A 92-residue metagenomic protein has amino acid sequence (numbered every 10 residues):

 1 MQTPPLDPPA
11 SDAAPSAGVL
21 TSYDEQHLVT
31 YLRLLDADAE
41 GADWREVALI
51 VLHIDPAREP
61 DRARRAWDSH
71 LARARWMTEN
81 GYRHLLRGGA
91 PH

Functional and structural regions predicted by a protein language model:
M1-G18: Basic, low-complexity segments
A13, I50-R62: Short helix/strand-capping connector loops at secondary-structure junctions
G18-D24: A detector for short, charged/polar N-terminal pre-domain segments
D24-E40: Short, amphipathic alpha-helical "recognition" segments used to contact nucleic acids or chromatin
R33-L34, A57-N80: Major-groove recognition helix of helix-turn-helix-like DNA-binding domains
E40-I50: Short, charged amphipathic recognition helices of the HTH superfamily and cognate SANT/SANTA-like modules
W76-H92: Intrinsically disordered, low-complexity basic tails/linkers immediately adjacent to helix-turn-helix/homeobox/MYB/SANT
